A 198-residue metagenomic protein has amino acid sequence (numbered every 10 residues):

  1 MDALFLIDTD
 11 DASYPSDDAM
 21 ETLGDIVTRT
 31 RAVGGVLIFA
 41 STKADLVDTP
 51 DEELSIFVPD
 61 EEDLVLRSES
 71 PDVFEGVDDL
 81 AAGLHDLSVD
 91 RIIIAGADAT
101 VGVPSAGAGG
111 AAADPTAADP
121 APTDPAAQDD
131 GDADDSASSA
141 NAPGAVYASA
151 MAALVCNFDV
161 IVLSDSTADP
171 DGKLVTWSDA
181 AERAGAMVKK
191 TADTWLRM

Functional and structural regions predicted by a protein language model:
D2, A12, D25, A32-V33 (+1 more regions): Active-site-adjacent betaalpha module
L6-I7, V36-K43, L163: Short beta-strand segments at enzyme active-site cores
D8-A12, S16: N-terminal beta1-alpha1 ligand-phosphate binding loop
D17-G24: Short amphipathic alpha-helical segment that frequently serves as the phosphate-/nucleotide-binding helix
